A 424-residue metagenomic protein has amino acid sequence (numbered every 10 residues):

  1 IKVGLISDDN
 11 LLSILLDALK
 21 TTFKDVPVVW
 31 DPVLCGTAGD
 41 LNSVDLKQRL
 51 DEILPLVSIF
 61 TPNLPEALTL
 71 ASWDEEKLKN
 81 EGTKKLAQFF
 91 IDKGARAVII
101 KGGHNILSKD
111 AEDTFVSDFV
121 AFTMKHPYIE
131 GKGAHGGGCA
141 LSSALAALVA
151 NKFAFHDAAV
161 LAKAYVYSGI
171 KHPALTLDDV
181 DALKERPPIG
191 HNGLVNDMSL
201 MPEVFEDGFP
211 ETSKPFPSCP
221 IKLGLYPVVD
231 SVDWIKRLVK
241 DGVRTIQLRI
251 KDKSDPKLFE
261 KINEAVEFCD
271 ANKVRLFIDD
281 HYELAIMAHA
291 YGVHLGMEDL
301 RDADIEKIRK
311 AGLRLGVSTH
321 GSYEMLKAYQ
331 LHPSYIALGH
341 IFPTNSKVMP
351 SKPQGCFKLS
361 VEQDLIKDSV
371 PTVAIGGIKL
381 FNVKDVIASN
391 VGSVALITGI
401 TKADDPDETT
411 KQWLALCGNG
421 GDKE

Functional and structural regions predicted by a protein language model:
I1-I59, P65-K109, F155, A159-S168 (+3 more regions): Ribokinase/PfkB-type carbohydrate-kinase core domain
V28-W30, F60, I221-V229, I246-L248 (+6 more regions): Hydrophobic faces of well-ordered beta-strands that scaffold small-molecule active sites in alpha/beta enzyme cores
D40-A121, E264-A265, D270-S334: Conserved phosphate/ATP/ADP-binding segment of small-molecule kinases
T69, G131-F155: Short, small-residue alpha-helix embedded
D157-P220, N419-E424: Charged C-terminal helix
R249-K251, M297-I305, A337-P350, V383 (+1 more regions): Glycine-rich phosphate-binding active-site loops on the catalytic face of alpha/beta enzymes
F259-D280, M297, I305-H320, K352-L380 (+1 more regions): Alpha-helix-loop-beta-strand connector modules within alpha/beta enzyme cores
L276-Y291, H320-H332, Q363-D368, T372-V373 (+2 more regions): Catalytic cores of alpha/beta
